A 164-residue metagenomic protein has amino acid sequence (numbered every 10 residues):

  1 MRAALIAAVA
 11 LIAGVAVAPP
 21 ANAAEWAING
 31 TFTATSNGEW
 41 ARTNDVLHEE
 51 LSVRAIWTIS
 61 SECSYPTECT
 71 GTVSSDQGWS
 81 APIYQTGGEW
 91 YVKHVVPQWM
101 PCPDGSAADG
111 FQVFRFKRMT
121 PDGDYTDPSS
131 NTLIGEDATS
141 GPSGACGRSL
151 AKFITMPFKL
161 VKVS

Functional and structural regions predicted by a protein language model:
M1-A23: Secretory targeting and sorting signals
A24-H48, V73, L133-A138, L160-K162: Tryptophan-anchored aromatic micro-motifs
A24-T31, S60-T67, Y84-E89, T120-L133 (+1 more regions): A short, structured loop/turn motif at beta-sheet edges
I28, A55, I154-M156: Residues that flank catalytic or metal-binding motifs in active/ligand-binding sites
E39-H48, M100-A107, G141-A151: Flexible, membrane-facing loop/turn or short amphipathic-helix motifs that contact lipid bilayers or gate lipid-binding
E49-P121: Predominantly extracellular/secreted and cell-surface proteins with exposed, flexible low-complexity segments
G110-G144: Internal, hydrophobic beta-strand segments that form the core of beta-sheet-rich folds
I134-S164: Edge beta-strand at a domain terminus
